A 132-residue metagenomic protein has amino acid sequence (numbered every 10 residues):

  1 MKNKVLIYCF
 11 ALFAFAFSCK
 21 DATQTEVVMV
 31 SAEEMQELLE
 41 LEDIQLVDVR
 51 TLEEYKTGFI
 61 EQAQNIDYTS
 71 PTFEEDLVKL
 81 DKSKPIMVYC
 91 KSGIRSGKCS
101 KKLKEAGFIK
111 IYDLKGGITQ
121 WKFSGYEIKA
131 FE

Functional and structural regions predicted by a protein language model:
K2-L6, F17-L38, I44, E53-P85 (+1 more regions): Rhodanese-like catalytic fold shared by cysteine-dependent sulfurtransferases and DSP/PTP-type phosphatases
L46-D48: Structural scaffold elements adjacent to functional motifs in cytosolic proteins
